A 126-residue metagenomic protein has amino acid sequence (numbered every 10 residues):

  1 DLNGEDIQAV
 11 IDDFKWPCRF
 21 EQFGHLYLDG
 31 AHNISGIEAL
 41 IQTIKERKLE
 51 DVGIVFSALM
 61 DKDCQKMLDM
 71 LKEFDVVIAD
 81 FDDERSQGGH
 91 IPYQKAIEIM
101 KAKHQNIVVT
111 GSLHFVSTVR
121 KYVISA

Functional and structural regions predicted by a protein language model:
D1-D75: Nucleotide phosphate-binding/pyrophosphate-handling subdomain across enzymes that bind or process nucleotide phosphates
D29, V109-T110: Short, flexible active-site recognition loops that position polar ligands and cofactors
H32-N33, M60-D61, D82-D83, L113-F115: Short glycine-rich anion-binding loops that position phosphate/pyrophosphate groups of nucleotides and phosphorylated
I37-E38, C64-K66, Q87-G88, T118-K121: Short glycine-/acidic-enriched loop or helix-start segments at secondary-structure transitions that form or flank
V55-S57, A79, T110: Short hydrophobic segments within beta-strands
K62-V108: C-terminal helical cap/extension that packs against the catalytic core of soluble nucleotide-cofactor enzymes
L113, T118-A126: Glycine/aspartate-rich loop-and-adjacent alpha/beta segment that forms the canonical ThDP
